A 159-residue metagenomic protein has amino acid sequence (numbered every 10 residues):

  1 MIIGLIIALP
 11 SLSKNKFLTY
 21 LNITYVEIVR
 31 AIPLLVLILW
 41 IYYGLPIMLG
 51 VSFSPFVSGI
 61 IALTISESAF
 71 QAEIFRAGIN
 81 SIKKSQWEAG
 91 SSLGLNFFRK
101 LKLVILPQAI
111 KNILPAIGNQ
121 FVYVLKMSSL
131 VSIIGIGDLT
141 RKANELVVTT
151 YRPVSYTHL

Functional and structural regions predicted by a protein language model:
M1-L159: Transmembrane alpha-helices and adjacent helix-loop boundaries
